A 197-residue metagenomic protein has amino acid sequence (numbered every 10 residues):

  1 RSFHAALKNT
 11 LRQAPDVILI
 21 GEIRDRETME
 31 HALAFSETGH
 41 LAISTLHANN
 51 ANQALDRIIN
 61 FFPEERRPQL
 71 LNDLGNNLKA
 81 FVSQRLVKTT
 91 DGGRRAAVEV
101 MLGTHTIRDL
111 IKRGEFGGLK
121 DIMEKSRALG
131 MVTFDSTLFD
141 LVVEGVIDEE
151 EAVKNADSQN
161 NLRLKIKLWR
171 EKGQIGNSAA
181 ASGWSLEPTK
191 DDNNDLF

Functional and structural regions predicted by a protein language model:
R1-F197: Short, flexible helix-loop junctions that flank or precede catalytic/ligand sites
